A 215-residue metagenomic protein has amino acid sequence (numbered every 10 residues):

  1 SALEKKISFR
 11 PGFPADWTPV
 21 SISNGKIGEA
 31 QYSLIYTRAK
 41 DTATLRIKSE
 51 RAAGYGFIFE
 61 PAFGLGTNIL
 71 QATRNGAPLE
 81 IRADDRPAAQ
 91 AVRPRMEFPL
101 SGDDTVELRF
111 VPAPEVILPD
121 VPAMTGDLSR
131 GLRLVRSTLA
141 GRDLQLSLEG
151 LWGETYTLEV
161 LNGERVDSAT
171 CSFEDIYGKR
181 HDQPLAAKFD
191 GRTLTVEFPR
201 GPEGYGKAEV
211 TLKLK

Functional and structural regions predicted by a protein language model:
S1-P184, T193, P202-Y205, L214: Non-catalytic C-terminal accessory modules of carbohydrate-active enzymes
V210-L212: Charged, long alpha-helical assembly modules
